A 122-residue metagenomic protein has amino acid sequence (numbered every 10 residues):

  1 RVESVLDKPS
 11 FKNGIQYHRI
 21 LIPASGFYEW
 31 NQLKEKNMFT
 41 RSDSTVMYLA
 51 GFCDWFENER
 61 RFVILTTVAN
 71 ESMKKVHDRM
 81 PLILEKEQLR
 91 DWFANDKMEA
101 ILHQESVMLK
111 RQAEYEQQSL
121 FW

Functional and structural regions predicted by a protein language model:
R1-W122: Short linear sequence motif anchored by a di-proline
